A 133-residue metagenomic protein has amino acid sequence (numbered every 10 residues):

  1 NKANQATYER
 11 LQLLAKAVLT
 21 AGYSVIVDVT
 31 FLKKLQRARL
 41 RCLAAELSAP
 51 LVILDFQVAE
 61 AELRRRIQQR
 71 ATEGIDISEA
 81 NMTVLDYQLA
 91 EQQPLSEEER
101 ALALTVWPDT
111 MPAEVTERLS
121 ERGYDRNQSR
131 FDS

Functional and structural regions predicted by a protein language model:
N1-L43: Conserved nucleotide-sensing/catalytic segment adjacent to the nucleotide-binding pocket in NTP-handling enzymes
N1-Q12, R37-A38, Q57-E60, R64 (+2 more regions): Amphipathic alpha-helical transducer elements in NTP-driven molecular machines
V18, L43-L47, L95, R122: Hydrophobic helix-cap positions at the C-terminus of alpha-helices in RecA-like/P-loop ATPase nucleotide-binding cores
Y23, L47-V52, E97-A103: Short glycine-/polar-rich loops that comprise or flank the Walker A/P-loop and associated switch/sensor motifs
L32, A59, M111: Glycine-/small-residue-rich active-site loops that bind phosphorylated ligands and cofactors
A44, R70-E73: Short, hinge-like loop/turn segments at secondary-structure boundaries
E46-I67, V106: Conserved phosphate-donor/acceptor-positioning beta-strand/loop module used by diverse small-molecule
T72-R118, Y124-S133: Small-molecule kinase domains that catalyze NTP-dependent phosphoryl transfer to phosphate-bearing small molecules
